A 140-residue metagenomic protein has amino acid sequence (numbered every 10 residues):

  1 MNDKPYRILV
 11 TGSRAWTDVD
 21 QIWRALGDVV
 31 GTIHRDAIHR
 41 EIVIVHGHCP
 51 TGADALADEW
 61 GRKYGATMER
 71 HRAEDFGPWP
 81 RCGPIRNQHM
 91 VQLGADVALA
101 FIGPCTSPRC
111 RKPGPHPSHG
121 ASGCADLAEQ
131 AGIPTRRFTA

Functional and structural regions predicted by a protein language model:
N2-P5, W16-A140: Acidic/glycine-enriched connector segments
